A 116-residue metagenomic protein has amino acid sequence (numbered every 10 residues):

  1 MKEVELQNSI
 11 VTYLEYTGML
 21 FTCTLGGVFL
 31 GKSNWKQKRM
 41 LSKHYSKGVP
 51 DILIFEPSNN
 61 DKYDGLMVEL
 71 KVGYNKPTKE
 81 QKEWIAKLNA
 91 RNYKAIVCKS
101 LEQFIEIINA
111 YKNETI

Functional and structural regions predicted by a protein language model:
M1-I116: Catalytic phosphate/metal-binding cores of nucleic-acid and nucleotide-processing enzymes, i.e., regions that mediate
